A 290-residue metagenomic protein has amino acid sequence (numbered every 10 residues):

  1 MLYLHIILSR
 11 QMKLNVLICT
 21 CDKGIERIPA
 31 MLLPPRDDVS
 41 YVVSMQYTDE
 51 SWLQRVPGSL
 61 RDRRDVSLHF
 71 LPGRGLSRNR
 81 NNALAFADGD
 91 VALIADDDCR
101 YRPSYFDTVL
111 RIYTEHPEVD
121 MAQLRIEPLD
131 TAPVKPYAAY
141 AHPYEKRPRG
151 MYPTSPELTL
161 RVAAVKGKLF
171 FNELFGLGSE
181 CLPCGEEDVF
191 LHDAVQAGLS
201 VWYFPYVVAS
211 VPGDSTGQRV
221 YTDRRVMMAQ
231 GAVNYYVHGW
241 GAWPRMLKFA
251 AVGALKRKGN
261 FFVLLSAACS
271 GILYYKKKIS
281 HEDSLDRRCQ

Functional and structural regions predicted by a protein language model:
L2-S40: N-proximal low-complexity "stem/linker" segments adjacent to membrane-targeting elements
P29-F70: Acidic donor-binding segment of Leloir-type glycosyltransferases
L71-A87: Glycine-rich, basic loop-to-helix element that forms the pyrophosphate-binding segment of sugar-nucleotide handling
A92: Short aromatic/hydrophobic "clamp" motif used to bind/position activated sugar donors
S104-P136: Conserved donor NDP-sugar-binding/catalytic core segment of glycosyltransferases
E173, V201-S210, T222-D223: Catalytic beta-strand/loop signature of glycosyltransferases that borders the donor
G176-F190: Acidic donor-binding loop at a coil-to-helix junction in glycosyltransferase catalytic cores that engages
Y221-Q290: Non-catalytic, C-terminal membrane-associated alpha-helical segments of glycosyltransferases
